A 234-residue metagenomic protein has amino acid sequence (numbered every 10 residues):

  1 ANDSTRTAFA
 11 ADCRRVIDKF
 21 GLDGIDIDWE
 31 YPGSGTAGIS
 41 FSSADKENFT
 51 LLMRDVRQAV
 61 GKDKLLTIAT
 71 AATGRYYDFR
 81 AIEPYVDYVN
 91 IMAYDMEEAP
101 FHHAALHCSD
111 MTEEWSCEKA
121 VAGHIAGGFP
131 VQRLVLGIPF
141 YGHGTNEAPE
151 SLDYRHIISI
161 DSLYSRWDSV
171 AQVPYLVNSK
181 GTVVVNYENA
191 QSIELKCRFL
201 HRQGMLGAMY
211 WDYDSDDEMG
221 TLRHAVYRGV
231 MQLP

Functional and structural regions predicted by a protein language model:
A1-I25, W29-P32, A44: Substrate-binding cleft of extracellular glycoside hydrolase catalytic domains
A1-T5, A71-Y77, H143-G144, Y213-M219: Acidic-and-aromatic substrate-binding clefts and catalytic sites of carbohydrate-active enzymes
T7, A11-K19, E47-R54, Q58 (+8 more regions): Solvent-exposed, polar/charged alpha-helical surfaces in well-ordered, non-transmembrane soluble domains, broadly
G21, D26-D28, N90, V135 (+1 more regions): Conserved beta-strand positions in the central sheet of alpha/beta enzyme cores
Y31-D161: Substrate-binding surface in catalytic domains of secreted glycosidases
S40-N48, K62-K64, D217-P234: Short acidic, glycine/proline-enriched helix-loop-strand junctions
R133-F199, M219, H224-P234: Glycan-binding loop/region signatures in secreted carbohydrate-active enzymes
V135-G137, H201, L206-D212: Conserved active-site loop/cleft motifs that coordinate metal ions or position small ligands
